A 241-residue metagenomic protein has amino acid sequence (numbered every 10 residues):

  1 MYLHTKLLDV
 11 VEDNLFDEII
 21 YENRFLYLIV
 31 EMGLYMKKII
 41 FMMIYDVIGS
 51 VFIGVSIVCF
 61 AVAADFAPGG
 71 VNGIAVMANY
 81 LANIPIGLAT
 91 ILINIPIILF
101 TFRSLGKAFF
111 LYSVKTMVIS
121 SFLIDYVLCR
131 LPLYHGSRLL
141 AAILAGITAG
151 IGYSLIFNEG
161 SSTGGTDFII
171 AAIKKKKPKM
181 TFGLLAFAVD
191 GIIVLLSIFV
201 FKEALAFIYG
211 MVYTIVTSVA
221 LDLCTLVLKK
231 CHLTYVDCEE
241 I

Functional and structural regions predicted by a protein language model:
L3, L8, L15, L26-L28: Short hydrophobic targeting helices and cationic amphipathic motifs that mediate membrane/organellar targeting
L7, I19, M36-E240: Core subunits and conserved enzymes of cellular information-processing and envelope-translocation systems across
E12, Y21-E22: N-terminal leader/targeting signatures
D17-Y21, V30: Residues marking helix boundaries in flexible regions
